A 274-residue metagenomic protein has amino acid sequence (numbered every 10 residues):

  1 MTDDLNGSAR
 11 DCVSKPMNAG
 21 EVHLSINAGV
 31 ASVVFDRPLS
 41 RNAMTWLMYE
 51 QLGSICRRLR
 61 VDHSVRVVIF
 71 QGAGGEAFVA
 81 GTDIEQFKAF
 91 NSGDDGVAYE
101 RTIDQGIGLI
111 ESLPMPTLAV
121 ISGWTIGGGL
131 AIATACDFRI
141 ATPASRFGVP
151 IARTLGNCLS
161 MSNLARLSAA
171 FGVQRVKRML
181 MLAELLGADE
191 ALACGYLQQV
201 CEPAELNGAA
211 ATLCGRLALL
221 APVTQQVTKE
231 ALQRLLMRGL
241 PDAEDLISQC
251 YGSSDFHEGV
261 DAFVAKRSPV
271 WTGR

Functional and structural regions predicted by a protein language model:
T2-Q71, G108: Conserved CoA-thioester-binding segment of acyl-CoA-metabolizing enzymes
S64, G72-L109, L155, G239: Glycine- (often His-adjacent) and acidic-residue-rich active-site loop that binds/positions the CoA thioester
G106, I110, I126-M179, A209 (+1 more regions): CoA-thioester-processing core
V120-I126, L180-A183: Glycine-rich beta-to-alpha transition loops that act as phosphate-gripper elements at the mouths of alpha/beta enzyme
F138, R178, L182-E184, E190 (+3 more regions): Well-ordered beta-strand positions
I140-S145, L197-D242, W271-R274: C-terminal long alpha-helix characteristic of the crotonase
